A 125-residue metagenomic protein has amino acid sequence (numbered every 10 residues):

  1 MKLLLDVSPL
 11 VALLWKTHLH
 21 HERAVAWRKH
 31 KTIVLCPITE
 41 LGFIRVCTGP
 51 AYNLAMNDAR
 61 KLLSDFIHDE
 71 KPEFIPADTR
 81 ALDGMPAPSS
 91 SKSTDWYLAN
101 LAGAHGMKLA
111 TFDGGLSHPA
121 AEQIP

Functional and structural regions predicted by a protein language model:
M1-L35, P50-K61: Short, well-structured N-terminal submotif of metal-dependent ribonuclease cores
L5, L35-I38, A77, T111-F112: A conserved hydrophobic position in a structured secondary element of the catalytic/binding core that shapes
L10, G115-L116: Catalytic metal-binding/acid-base residues of hydrolase active sites
T39-E40, T94: Short, conserved alpha-helical segments within structured domains
D69-G115: Active-site neighborhoods of divalent-metal-dependent phosphate/nucleic-acid chemistry enzymes
P119-P125: Active-site regions of enzymes building and remodeling cell-envelope glycoconjugates
